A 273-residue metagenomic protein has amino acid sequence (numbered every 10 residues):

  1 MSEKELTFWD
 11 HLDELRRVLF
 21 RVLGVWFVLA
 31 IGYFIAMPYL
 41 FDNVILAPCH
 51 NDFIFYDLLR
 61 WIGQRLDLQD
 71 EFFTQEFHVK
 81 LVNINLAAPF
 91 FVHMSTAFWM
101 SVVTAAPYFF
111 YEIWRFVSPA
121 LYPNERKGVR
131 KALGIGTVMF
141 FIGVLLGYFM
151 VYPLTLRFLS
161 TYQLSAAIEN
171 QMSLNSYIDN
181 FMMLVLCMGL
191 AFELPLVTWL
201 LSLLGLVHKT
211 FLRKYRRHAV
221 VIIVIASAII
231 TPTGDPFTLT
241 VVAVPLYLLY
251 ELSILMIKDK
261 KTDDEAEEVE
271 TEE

Functional and structural regions predicted by a protein language model:
M1-E273: Membrane topogenic/interface segments and analogous intrinsically disordered interaction regions
